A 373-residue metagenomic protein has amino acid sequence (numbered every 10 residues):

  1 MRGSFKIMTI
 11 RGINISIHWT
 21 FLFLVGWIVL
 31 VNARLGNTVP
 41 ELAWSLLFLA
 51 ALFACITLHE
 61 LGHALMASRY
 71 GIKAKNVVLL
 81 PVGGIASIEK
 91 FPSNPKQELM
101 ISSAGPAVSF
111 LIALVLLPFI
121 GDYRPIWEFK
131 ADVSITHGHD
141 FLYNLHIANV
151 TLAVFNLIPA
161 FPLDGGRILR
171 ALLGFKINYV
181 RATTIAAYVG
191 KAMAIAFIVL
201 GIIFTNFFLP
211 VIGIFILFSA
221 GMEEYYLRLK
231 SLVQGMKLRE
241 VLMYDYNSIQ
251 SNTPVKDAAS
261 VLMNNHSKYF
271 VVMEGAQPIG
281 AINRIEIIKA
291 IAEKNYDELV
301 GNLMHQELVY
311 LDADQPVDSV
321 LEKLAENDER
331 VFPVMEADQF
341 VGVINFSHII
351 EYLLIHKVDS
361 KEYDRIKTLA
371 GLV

Functional and structural regions predicted by a protein language model:
M1-V331, E336-V373: Hydrophobic transmembrane alpha-helices and their immediate loop junctions in multi-pass integral membrane proteins
